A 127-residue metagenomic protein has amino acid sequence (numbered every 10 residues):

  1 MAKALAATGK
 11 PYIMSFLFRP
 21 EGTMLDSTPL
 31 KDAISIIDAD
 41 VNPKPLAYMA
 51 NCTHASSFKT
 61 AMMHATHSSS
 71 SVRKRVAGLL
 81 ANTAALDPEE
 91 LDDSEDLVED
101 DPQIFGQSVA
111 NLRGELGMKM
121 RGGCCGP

Functional and structural regions predicted by a protein language model:
M1-P127: Domain-level signal for soluble alpha/beta catalytic cores
